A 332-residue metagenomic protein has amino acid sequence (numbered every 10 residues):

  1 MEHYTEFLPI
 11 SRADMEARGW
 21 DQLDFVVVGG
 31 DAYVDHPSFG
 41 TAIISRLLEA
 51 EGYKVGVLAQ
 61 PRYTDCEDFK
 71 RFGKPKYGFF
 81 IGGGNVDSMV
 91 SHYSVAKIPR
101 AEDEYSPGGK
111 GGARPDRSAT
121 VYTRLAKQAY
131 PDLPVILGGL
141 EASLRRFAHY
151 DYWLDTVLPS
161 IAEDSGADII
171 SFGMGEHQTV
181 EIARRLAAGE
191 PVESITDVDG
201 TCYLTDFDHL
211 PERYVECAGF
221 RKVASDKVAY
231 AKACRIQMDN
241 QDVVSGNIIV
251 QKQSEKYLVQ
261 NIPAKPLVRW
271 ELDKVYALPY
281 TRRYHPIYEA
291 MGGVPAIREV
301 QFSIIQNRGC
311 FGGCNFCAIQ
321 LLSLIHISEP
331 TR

Functional and structural regions predicted by a protein language model:
M1-G19: Short N-terminal or domain-adjacent regulatory/targeting segments
R18-F25, P75, I297-Q301: A short, charged/proline- and glycine-enriched loop that marks the coil->beta-strand transition at the N-terminal
V28-Y33, M291-A318: N-terminal pre-triad scaffold of radical SAM enzymes
A32, G40, A59-Q253, Q260-N261: Glycine-rich beta-alpha loop elements in corrinoid/cobalamin-binding modules across cobalamin-dependent enzymes
I43-V55: Short helix-loop-beta junction
F220-V294, R298-I304: Charge-patterned, long linear interaction tracts outside catalytic cores
I325-T331: Residue-level detector of conserved catalytic or cofactor/ligand-binding positions in enzyme active sites
